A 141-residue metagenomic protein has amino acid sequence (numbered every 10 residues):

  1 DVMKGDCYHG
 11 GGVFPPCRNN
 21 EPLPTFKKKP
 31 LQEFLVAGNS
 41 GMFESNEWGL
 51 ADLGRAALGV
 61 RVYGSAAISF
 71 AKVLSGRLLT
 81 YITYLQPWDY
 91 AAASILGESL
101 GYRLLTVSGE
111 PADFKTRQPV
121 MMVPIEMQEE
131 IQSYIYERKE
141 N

Functional and structural regions predicted by a protein language model:
D1-V13: DPxDG-like acidic metal-binding loop motif
D6, E21-P22: Short acidic/polar mixed-charge low-complexity motifs
P24-N141: An extended, acidic
